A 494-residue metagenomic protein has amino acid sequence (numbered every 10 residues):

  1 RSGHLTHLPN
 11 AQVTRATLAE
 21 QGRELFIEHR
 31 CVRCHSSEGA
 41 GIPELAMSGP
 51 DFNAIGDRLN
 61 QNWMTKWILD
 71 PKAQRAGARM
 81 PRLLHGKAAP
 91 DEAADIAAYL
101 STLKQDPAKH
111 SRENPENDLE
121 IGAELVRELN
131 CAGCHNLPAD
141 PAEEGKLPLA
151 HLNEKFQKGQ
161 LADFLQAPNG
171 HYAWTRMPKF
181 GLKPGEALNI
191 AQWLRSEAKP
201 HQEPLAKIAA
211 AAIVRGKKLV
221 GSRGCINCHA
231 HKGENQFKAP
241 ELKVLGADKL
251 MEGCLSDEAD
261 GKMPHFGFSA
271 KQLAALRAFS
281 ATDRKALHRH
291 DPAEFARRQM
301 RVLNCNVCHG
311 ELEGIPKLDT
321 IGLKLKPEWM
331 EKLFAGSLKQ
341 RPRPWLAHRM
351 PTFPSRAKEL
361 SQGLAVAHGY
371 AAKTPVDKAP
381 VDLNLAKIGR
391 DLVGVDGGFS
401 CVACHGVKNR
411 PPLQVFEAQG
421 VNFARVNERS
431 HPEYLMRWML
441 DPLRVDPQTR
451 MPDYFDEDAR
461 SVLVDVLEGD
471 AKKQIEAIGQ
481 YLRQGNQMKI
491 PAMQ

Functional and structural regions predicted by a protein language model:
R1-H7, G41-P107, P138-H201, N235-H288 (+2 more regions): Extracytoplasmic electron-transfer domains, predominantly the class I c-type cytochrome c fold
G3-I27, T102-V126, S196-V220, N235-Q236 (+3 more regions): Electrostatic cytochrome c docking/interface patches
A11-V13, C31, L59-Q61, R112 (+8 more regions): A short linear-motif detector with a strong N-terminal bias
V13, V32, L69, A88 (+18 more regions): Extended aliphatic helical segments
L18-E20, V32, G41, L103-K104 (+17 more regions): Copper-binding active sites and cupredoxin-like electron-transfer domains, recognizing His/Cys-rich ligand loops
I27-R33, E38, E92, R127-G133 (+12 more regions): Short pre-active-site segment immediately N-terminal to redox-active cysteine/selenocysteine motifs in thiol-based
G224, Y454-A459, M493-Q494: Short secondary-structure transition/capping segments
